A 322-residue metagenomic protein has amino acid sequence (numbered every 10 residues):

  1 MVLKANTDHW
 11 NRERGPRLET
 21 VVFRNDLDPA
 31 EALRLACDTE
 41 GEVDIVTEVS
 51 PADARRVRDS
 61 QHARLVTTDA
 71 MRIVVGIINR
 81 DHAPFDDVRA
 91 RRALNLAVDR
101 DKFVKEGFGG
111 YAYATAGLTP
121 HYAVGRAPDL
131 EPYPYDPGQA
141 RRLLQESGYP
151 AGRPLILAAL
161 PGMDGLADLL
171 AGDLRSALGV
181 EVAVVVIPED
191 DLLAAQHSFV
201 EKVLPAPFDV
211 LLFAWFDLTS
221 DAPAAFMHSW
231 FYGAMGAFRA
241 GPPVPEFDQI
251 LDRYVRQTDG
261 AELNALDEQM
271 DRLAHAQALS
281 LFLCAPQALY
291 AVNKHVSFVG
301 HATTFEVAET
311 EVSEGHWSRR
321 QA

Functional and structural regions predicted by a protein language model:
L3, A36-D38, I78, L94 (+8 more regions): Residue-level signal for nonpolar/aromatic packing positions in well-ordered secondary structure
A5, A97-A127, P161-D173, V200-A322: Detector for C-terminal structural segments
N6-R56: Ligand-site clamp/hinge motif
E13-R24, E42, P150-I156, G172-L192: A local structural motif
R17-T20, D44, P51, A70-A116 (+4 more regions): Alpha-helical secondary-structure segments
A30, T67-V74, T119, F231-Y232: Short Pro/Gly-enriched coil loops immediately N-terminal to beta-strands
A30-V43, R56-S60, V88-R89, D168-A177 (+1 more regions): Short helices/loops that flank or line small-molecule/ion binding pockets
V46-P51, T68-R72, P188, P207-A224: Ligand-binding clamshell of periplasmic/extracellular solute-binding protein-like
